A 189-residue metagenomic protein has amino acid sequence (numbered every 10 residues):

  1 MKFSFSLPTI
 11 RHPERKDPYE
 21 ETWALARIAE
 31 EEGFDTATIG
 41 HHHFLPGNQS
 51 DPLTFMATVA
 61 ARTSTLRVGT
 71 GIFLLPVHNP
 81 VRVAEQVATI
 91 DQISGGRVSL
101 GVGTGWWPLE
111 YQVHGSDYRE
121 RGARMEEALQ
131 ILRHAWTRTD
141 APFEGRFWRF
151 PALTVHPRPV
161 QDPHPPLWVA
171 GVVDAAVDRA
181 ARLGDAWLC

Functional and structural regions predicted by a protein language model:
M1, N79-L183: Internal, glycine-rich beta/alpha segment that forms the wall or movable "lid" of small-molecule/cofactor binding
M1-T70, P163-P165: N-terminal beta1-alpha1-beta2 module of alpha/beta enzyme domains
P8-I10, H42, F73-L75, G103-W107 (+1 more regions): Active-site beta-loop-alpha junctions enriched in small/polar residues
T9, P13, L74, Q112-S116: Short coil/turn segments at secondary-structure junctions
E14-E21, G47, D51, H78 (+2 more regions): Alpha-helix N-cap and loop-to-helix initiation/capping positions
T38, R67-G69, S99-G101, L188-C189: Conserved beta-strand positions in the central sheet of alpha/beta enzyme cores
S64, G95, G184-L188: Residue-level detector of structured alpha->beta connecting loops
